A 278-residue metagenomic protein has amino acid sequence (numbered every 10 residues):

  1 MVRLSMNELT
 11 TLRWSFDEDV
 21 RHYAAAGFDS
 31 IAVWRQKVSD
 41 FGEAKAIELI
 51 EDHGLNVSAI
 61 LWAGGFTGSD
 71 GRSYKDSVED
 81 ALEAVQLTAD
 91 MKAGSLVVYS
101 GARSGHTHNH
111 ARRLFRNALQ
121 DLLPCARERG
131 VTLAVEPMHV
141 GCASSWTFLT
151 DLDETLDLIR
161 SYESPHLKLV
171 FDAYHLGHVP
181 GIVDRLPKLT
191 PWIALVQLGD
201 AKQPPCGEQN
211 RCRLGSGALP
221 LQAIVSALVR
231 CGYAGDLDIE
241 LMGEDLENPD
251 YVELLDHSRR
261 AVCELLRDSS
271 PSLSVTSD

Functional and structural regions predicted by a protein language model:
M1-G27, K92-A93, L149-L167, F171 (+1 more regions): Histidine-acidic metal/acid-base catalytic patches
M1-S5, V57-G68, G101-R103: N-terminal small/glycine-rich loop or linker at the start of catalytic domains across soluble metabolic enzymes
T10-L12, R35-K37, A63-F66, S100-S104 (+4 more regions): Active-site-proximal loop/turn and secondary-structure-junction residues that shape catalytic pockets, frequently
H22, A26-D40, L61-G64: N-terminal substrate-binding region of glycoside hydrolase catalytic domains
A32, A59-L61, V97, A134 (+2 more regions): Conserved beta-strand positions in the central sheet of alpha/beta enzyme cores
A32-E51, R103-T107, A143: Glycine-rich, proline-tolerant flexible connector loops at the mouths of alpha/beta enzymes
F41-D52, L82-D90, R116-R127, G181-P191 (+1 more regions): Short amphipathic alpha-helices and their capping/turn segments at secondary-structure boundaries
D52, G71-K168, H178, D250-E253 (+1 more regions): Active-site acidic/histidine proton-transfer and metal-coordination neighborhood in alpha/beta enzyme cores
